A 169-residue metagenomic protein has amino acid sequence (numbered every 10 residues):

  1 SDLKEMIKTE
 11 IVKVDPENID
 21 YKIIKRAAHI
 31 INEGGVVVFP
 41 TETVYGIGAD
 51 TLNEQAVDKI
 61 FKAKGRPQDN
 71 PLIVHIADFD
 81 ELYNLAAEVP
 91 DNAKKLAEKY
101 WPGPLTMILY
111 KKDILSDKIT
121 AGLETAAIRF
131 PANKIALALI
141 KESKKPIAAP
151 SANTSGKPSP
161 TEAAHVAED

Functional and structural regions predicted by a protein language model:
L3-D169: Active-site-adjacent structural elements in enzyme catalytic cores
